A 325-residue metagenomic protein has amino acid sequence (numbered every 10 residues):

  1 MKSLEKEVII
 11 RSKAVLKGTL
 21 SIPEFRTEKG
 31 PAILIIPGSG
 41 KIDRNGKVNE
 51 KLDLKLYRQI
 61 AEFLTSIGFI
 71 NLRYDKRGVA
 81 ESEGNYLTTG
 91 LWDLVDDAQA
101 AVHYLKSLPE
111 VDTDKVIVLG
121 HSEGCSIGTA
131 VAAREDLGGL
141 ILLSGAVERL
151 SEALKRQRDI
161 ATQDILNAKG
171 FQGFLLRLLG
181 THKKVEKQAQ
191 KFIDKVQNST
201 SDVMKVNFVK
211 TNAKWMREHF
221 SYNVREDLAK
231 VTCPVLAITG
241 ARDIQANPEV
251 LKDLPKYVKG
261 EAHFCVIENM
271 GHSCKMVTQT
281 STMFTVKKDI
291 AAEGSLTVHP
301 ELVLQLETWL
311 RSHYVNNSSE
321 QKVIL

Functional and structural regions predicted by a protein language model:
M1-P31: N-terminal cap/lid segment of alpha/beta-hydrolase-fold proteins
R26-K29, I33-F63: Short, surface-exposed "cap/lid" segments of acyl-processing enzymes
K55-E81: Conserved alpha/beta-hydrolase
L56, T88-P109: Alpha/beta-hydrolase active-site loop
L143-E218: Accessory cap/linker subdomain of secreted extracellular hydrolases
V231, A237-T239: Short beta-strand/loop motif that positions the catalytic acidic residue of the alpha/beta-hydrolase fold
I244-V250: Conserved alpha/beta-hydrolase "acid-adjacent" motif
M270-S273, Q279-L325: Catalytic active-site module of serine/aspartate enzymes centered on a nucleophile-bearing elbow/loop
